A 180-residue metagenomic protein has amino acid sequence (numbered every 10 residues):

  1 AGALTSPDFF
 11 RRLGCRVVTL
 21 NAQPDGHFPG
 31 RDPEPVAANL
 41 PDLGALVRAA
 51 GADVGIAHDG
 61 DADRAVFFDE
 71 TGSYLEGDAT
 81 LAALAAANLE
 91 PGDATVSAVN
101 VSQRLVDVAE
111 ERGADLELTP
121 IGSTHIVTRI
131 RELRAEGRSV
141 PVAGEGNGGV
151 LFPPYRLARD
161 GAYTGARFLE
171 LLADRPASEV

Functional and structural regions predicted by a protein language model:
A1-R175: Phosphate-binding chemistry for phosphorylated carbohydrates and sugar-nucleotides
A177-V180: Electropositive nucleic-acid-contacting surfaces
